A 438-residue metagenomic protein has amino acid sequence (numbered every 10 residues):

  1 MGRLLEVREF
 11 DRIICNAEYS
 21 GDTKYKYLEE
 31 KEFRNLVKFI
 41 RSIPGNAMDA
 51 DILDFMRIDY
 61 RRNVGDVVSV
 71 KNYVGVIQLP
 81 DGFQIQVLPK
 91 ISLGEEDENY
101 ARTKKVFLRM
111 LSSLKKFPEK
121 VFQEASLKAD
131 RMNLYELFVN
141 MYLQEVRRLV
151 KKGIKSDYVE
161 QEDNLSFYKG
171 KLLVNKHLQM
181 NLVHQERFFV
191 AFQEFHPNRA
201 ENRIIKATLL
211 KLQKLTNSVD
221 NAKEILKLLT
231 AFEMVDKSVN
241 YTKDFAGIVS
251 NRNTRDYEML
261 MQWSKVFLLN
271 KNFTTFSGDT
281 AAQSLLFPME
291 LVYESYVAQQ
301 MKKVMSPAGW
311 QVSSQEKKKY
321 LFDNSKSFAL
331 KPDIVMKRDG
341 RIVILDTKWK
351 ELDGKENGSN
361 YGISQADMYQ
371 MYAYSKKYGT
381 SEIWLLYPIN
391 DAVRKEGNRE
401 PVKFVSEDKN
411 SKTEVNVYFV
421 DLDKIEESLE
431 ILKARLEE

Functional and structural regions predicted by a protein language model:
M1-A47, S277-E438: Catalytic core segments in nucleotide and nucleic-acid processing enzymes
G2-S277, Q283: Residue(s) in the substrate-gating loop at a strand-loop-helix junction that position the organic substrate next
